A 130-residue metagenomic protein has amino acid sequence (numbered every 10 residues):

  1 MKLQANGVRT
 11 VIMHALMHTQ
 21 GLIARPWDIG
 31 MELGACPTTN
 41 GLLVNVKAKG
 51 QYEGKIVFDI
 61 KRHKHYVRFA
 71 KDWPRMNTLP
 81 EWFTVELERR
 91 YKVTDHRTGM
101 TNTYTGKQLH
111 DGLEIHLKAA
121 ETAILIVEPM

Functional and structural regions predicted by a protein language model:
M1-M130: Glycan-recognition and catalytic cores of secretory/periplasmic carbohydrate-active enzymes
